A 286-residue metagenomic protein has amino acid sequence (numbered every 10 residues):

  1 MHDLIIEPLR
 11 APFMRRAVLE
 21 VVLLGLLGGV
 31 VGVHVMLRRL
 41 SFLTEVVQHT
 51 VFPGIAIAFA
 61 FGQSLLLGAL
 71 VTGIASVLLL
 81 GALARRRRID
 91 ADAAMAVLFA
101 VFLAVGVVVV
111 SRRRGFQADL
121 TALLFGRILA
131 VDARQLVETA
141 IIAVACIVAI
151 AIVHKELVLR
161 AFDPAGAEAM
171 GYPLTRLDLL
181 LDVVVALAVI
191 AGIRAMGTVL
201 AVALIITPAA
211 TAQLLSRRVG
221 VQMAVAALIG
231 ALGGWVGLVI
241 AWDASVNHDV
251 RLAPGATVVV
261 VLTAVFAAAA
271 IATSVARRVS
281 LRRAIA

Functional and structural regions predicted by a protein language model:
M1-L26, I285: Membrane-interfacial amphipathic/re-entrant helices at transmembrane-helix boundaries
L4-M14, R87, A91-K155, V183: Transmembrane helix-bundle core of multi-pass membrane transporters and related energy-transducing complexes
I6, A244, R251-A286: Cytosolic-side transmembrane-helix boundaries in multi-pass membrane proteins
M14-E20, R39-Q48, G81-A94, G171-L177 (+1 more regions): Hydrophobic alpha-helical transmembrane segments
V18-L23, L66-V71, A93-V97, L136-I141 (+3 more regions): Hydrophobic alpha-helical transmembrane segments
E20-G29, T50, G54, A58 (+18 more regions): Alpha-helical transmembrane segments in multi-pass membrane proteins
L24, L136-P208: Helix-loop-helix "hairpin" substructures at the membrane interface of multi-pass membrane proteins
V33-F116, A212-A227, I240, A244-R251 (+1 more regions): Short loop segments and helix-boundary regions at transmembrane helix junctions of multi-pass inner-membrane proteins
